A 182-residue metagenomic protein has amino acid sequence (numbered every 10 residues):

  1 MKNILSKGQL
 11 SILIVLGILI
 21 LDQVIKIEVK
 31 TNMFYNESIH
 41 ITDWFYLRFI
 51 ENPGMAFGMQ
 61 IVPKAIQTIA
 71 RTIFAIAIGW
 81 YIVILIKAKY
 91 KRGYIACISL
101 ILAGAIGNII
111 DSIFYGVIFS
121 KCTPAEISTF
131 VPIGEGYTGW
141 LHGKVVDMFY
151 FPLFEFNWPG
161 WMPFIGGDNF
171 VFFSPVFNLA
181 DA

Functional and structural regions predicted by a protein language model:
M1-A182: Alpha-helical transmembrane bundles and membrane-interface segments of multipass inner-membrane proteins
